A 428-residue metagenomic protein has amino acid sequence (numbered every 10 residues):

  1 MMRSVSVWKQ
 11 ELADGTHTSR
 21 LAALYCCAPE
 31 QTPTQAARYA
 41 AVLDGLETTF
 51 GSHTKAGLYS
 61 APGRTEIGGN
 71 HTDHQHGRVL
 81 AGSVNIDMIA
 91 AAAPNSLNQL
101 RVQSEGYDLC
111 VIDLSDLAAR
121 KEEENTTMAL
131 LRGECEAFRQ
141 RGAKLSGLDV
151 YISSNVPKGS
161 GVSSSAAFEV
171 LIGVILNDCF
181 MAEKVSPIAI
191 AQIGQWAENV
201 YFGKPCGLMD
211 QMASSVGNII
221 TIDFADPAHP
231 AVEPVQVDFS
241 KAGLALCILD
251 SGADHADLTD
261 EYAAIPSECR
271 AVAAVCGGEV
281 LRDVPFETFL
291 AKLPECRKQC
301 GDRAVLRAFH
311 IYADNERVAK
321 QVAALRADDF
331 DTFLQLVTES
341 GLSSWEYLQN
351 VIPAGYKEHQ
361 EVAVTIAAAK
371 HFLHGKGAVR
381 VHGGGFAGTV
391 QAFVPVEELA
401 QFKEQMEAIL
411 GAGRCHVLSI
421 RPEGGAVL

Functional and structural regions predicted by a protein language model:
M1-R64, I89, A93-E124, T221-R380 (+1 more regions): C-terminal nucleotide
S60-H76, N155-L171, G375-F393: Glycine/serine-rich anion-binding loops at beta->alpha junctions that coordinate negatively charged ligand groups
R78-L97, V216: Structural signature of FAD isoalloxazine-binding scaffolds in flavoprotein oxidoreductases
S83-N85, V162-A182: DPxDG-like acidic metal-binding loop motif
R101-Q103, G147-S154, K184-W196, L334-E339 (+1 more regions): Beta-strand segments within the central parallel beta-sheet cores of soluble alpha/beta enzyme folds
C135-P157: Glycine- and acidic-rich phosphate- and metal-coordinating loops
Q140-L148, L176-I190, V396-I409: Phosphate-handling active-site elements
